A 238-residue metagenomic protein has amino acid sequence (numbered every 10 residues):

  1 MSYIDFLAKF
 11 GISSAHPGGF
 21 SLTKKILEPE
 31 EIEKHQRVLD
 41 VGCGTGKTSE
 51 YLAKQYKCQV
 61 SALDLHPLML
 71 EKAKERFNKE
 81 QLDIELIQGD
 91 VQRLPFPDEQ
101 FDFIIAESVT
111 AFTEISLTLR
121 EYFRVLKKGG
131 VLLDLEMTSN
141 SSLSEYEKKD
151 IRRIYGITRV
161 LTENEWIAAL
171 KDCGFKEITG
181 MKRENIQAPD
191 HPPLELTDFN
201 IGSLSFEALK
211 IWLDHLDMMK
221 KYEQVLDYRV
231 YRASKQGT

Functional and structural regions predicted by a protein language model:
F10, M137-I157: Short, glycine-/aromatic-enriched active-site segment of Class I SAM-dependent methyltransferases
H16-K34: Conserved alpha-helix/loop element of class I SAM-dependent methyltransferases that forms part of the SAM/SAH-binding
L39-V41, T45-R93: Class I SAM-dependent methyltransferase SAM/SAH-binding core
Q92-F103: A short acidic, Gly/Pro-enriched loop at the edge of an enzyme's catalytic core that lines a small-molecule cofactor
F103-I115: A short SAM/SAH-binding and catalytic strip from SAM-dependent methyltransferases
S116-V131: A short glycine-rich, Lys/Arg-flanked "PGG" loop and its adjoining helix->strand segment in the class I
T158-G174: Short alpha-helix
T179-T238: Conserved Class I S-adenosyl-L-methionine
